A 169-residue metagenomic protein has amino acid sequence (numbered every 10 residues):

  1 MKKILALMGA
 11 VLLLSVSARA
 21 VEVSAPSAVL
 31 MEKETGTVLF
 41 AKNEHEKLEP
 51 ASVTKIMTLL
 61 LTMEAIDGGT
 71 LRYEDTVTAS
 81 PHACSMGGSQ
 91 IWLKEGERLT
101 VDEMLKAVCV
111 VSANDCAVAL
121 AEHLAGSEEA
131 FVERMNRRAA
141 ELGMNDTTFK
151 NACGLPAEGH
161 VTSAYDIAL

Functional and structural regions predicted by a protein language model:
M1-I4: Positively charged n-region of N-terminal signal peptides that target proteins for export
L7-S15: Bacterial N-terminal signal peptides
A18-Y165: Active-site-adjacent loops and short helices of periplasmic peptidoglycan-processing enzymes
A168: Acidic, His- and aromatic-enriched active-site or binding-groove loops in soluble protein domains that engage sugars
